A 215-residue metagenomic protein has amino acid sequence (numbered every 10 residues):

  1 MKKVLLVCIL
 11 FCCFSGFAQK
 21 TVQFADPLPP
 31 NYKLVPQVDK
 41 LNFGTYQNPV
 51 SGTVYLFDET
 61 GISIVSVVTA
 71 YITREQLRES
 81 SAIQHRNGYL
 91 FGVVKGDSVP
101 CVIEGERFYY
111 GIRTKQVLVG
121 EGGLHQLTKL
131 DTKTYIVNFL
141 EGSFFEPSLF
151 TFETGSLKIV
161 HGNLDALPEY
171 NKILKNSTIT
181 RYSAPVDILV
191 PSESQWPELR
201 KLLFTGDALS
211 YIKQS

Functional and structural regions predicted by a protein language model:
M1-A25, S215: Bacterial Sec-dependent N-terminal signal peptides
Q19-D39, V68-L77, S81-S215: Calycin-type beta-barrel ligand-binding domains and close structural analogs
L34, T53-V54: Flexible low-complexity loop/turn motifs enriched in small/helix-breaking residues
L41-T53: Tryptophan-anchored aromatic micro-motifs
P49-G52, T60-G61, N163-D165: Generic short beta-strand segments
V54-L56, L149: Short, surface-exposed charged micro-motifs
L56-T73: Short Gly/aromatic-enriched secondary-structure transition segments
